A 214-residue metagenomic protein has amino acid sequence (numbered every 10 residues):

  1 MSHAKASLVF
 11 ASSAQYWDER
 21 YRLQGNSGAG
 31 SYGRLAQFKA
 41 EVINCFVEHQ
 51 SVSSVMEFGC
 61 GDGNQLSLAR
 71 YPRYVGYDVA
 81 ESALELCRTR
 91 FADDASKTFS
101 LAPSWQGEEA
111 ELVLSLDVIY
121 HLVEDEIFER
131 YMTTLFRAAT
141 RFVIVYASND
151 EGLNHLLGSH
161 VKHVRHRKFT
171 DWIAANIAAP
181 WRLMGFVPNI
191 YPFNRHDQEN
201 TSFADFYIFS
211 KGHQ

Functional and structural regions predicted by a protein language model:
M1-E108, D125-Q214: Class I (Rossmann-like) S-adenosyl-L-methionine-dependent methyltransferase catalytic domain, capturing the SAM-binding
L114: A conserved beta-strand element that flanks and buttresses the S-adenosyl-L-methionine
D117-H121: Short catalytic micro-motifs in class I SAM-dependent methyltransferases
